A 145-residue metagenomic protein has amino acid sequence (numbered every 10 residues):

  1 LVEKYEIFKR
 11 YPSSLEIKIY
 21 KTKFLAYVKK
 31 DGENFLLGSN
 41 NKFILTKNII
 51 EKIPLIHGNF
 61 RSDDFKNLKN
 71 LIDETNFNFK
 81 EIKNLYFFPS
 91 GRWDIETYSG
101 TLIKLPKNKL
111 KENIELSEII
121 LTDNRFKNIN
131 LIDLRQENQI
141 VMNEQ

Functional and structural regions predicted by a protein language model:
E3-Q145: Charged, solvent-exposed interaction patches on well-folded alpha/beta domains that mediate macromolecular contacts
